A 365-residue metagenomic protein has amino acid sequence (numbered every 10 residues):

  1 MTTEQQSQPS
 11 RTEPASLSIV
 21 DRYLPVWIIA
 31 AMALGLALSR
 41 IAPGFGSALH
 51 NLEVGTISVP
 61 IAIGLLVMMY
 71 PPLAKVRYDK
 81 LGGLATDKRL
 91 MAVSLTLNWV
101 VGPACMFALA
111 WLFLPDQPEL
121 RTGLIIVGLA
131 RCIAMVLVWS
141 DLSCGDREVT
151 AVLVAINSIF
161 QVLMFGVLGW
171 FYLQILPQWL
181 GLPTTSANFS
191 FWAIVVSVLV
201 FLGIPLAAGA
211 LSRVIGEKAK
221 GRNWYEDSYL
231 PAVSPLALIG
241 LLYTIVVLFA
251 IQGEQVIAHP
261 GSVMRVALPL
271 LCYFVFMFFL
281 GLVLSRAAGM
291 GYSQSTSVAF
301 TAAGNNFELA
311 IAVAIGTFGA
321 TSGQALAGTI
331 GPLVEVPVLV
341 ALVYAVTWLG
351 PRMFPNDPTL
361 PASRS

Functional and structural regions predicted by a protein language model:
M1-A74, D79-A302, F307-S365: Alpha-helical transmembrane segments of multi-pass small-molecule/ion transporters
